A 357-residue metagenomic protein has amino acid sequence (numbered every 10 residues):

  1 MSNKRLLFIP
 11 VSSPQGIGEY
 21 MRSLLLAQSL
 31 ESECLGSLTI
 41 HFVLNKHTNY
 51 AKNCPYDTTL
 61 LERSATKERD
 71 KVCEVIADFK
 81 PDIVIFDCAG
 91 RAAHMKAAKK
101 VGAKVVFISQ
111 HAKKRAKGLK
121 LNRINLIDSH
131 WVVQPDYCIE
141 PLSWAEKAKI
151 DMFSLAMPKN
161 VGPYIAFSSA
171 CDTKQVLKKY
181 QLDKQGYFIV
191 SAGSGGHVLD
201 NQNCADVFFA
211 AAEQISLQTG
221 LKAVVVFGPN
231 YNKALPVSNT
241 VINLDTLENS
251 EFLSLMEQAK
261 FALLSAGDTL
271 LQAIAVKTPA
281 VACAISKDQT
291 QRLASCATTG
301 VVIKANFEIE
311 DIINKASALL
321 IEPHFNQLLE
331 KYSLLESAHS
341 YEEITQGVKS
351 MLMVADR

Functional and structural regions predicted by a protein language model:
L7-E31, H41-A148: Active-site and donor-binding regions of nucleotide-sugar-utilizing enzymes
I17, F86, N249-L293: A donor-sugar binding/catalytic signature common to diverse glycosyltransferases and related nucleotide-sugar
L26-S37, A211-T219: A short, Lys/Arg-enriched amphipathic alpha-helix followed by its capping loop at the start of a domain
L44-N49, S216-D245: Catalytic donor nucleotide-activated moiety binding site of glycosyltransferases and closely related
L126-S194: A nucleotide-sugar donor-handling region in carbohydrate enzymes
Q175-K179, K184-N230: Conserved catalytic-core segment of nucleotide-activated headgroup transferases in glycan assembly
D288-S317: Change "using UDP/GDP/dTDP sugars" to "using nucleotide sugars
I309-L335, V354-R357: Conserved donor-nucleotide binding/catalytic region of nucleotide-linked donor-dependent transferases
